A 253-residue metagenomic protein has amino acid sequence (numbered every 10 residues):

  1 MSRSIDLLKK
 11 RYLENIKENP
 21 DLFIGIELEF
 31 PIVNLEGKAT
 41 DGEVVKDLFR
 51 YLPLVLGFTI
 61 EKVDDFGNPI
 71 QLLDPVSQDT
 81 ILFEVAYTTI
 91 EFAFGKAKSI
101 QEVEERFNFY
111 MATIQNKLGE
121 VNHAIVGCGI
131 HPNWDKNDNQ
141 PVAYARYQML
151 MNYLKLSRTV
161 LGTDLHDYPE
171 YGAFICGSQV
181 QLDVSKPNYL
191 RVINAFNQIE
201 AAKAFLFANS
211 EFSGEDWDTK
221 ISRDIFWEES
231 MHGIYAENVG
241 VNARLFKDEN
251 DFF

Functional and structural regions predicted by a protein language model:
M1-Y168, F174: Terminal catalytic/cofactor-binding subdomain
I125-V126, I130-F253: Loop-rich catalytic cores of soluble enzymes, especially ATP-dependent carboxylate-amine ligases and other
